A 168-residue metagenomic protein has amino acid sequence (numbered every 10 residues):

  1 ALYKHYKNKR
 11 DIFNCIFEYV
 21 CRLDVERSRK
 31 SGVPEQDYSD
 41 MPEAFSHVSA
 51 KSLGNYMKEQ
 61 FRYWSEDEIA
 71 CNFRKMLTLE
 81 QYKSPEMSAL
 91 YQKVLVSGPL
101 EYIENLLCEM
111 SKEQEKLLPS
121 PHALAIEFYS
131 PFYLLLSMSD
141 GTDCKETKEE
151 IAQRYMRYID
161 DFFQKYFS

Functional and structural regions predicted by a protein language model:
A1-Y19: Helix-turn-helix
I16-Y56: Amphipathic alpha-helical linker/stalk segments
L23-R27, S31, D67, S84 (+5 more regions): A short secondary-structure junction motif
E43-E66, C71-L79, H122, I126 (+2 more regions): Amphipathic alpha-helical segments that line or abut small-molecule/effector binding pockets and mediate allosteric
K51, S65-T78, Y82-K112: Amphipathic alpha-helical packing segments from all-alpha helical-bundle domains
W64, Q81, S139-D143: Secondary-structure edge/capping motif, primarily at the C-terminal ends of alpha-helices and the immediately following
A89, S97, M110-D160: Hydrophobic/aromatic-rich alpha-helical bundle segments in the mid-to-C-terminal region
L106, R157-S168: C-terminal alpha-helix
